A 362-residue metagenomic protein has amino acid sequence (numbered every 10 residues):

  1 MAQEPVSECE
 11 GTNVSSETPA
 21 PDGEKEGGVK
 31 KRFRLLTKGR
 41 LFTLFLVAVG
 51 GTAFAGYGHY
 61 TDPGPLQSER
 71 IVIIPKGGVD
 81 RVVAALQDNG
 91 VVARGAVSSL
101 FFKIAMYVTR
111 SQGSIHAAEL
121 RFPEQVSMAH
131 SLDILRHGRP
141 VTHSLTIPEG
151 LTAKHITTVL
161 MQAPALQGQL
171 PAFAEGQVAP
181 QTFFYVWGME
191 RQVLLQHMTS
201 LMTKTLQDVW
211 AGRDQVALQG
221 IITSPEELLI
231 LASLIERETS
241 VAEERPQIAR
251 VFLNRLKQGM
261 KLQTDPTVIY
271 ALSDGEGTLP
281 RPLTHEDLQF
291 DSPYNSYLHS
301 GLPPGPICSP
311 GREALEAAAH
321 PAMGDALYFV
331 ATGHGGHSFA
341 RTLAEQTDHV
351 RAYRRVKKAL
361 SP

Functional and structural regions predicted by a protein language model:
A2-S273, P306-E313, A317-D325, G333-P362: Conserved catalytic or metal-liganding residues and their short signature motifs at active sites of enzymes
L228, S292-Y297, Y328-F329: Short acidic (Asp/Glu) and glycine-rich catalytic loops that position anionic groups and cofactors
Q263-I307: Conserved SxxK-family serine transpeptidase/carboxypeptidase catalytic domain of penicillin-binding proteins
L283-S292, L315-L327: Short glycine/proline-rich, acidic loop/turn segments that cap or connect secondary-structure elements
